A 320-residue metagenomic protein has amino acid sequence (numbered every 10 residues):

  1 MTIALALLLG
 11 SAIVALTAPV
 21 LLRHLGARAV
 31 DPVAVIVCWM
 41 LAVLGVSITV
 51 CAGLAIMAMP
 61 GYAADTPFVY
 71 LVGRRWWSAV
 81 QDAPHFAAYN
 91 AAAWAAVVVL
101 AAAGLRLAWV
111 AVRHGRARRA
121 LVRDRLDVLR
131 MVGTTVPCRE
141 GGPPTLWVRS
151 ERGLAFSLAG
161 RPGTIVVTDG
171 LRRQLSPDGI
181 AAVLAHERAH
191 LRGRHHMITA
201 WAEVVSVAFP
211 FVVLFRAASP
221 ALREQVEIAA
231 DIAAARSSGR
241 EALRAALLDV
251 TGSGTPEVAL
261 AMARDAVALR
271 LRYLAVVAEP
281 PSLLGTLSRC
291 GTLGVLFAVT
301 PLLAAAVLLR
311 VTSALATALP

Functional and structural regions predicted by a protein language model:
M1-V14: Hydrophobic transmembrane alpha-helical segments in integral membrane proteins
T2, A52-A64, W109-R113, L302-P320: C-terminal region of N-terminal signal peptides and the immediate post-cleavage residues of exported proteins
A18, L22-V35, A92, A96 (+2 more regions): Polar-ligand-bearing catalytic/cofactor-coordination segments of membrane-embedded or membrane-tethered inner-membrane
A29-A42, H85: Membrane-interface segments at loop-to-transmembrane junctions
V43-S47: Hydrophobic alpha-helical transmembrane segments of multipass membrane transporters and ion channels, focusing on
I48-Y62, W77-V122: Transmembrane alpha-helices and immediately adjacent membrane-cytoplasm interface residues in multi-pass integral
Y62-H85, T312-P320: Membrane-interfacial helical/loop segments at transmembrane boundaries in membrane proteins
L269-P320: Pan-zinc metallopeptidase signature
